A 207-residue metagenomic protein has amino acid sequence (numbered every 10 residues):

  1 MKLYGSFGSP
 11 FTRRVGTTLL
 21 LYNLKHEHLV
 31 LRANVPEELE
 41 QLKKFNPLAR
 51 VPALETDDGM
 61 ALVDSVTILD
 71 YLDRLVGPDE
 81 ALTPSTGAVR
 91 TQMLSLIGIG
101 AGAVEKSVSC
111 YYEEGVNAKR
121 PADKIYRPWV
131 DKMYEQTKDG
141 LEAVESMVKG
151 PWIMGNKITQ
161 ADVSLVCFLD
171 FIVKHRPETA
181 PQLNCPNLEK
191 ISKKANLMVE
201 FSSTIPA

Functional and structural regions predicted by a protein language model:
M1-L3, P128, E178-T179, S203: Short, contiguous strand/loop micro-motifs
M1-R127: GST-like domain detector, emphasizing the conserved glutathione-binding G-site in the N-terminal thioredoxin-like
Y22, F45, H175-R176, V199: Residues at alpha-helix termini
K44, P84-S85, M154-N156, P181 (+1 more regions): Generic structural "secondary-structure junction" signal
L69, D73, L94-I97, L141 (+3 more regions): Non-transmembrane alpha-helical segments in soluble domains of secreted/periplasmic/extracellular proteins
P78, S146-N156, V199-I205: Surface-exposed helix-capping loop/turn segments at secondary-structure junctions
G100-K190: GST-like fold's C-terminal all-alpha helical module
A180-A207: Long hydrophobic alpha-helical segments typical of transmembrane helices together with their membrane-interfacial
